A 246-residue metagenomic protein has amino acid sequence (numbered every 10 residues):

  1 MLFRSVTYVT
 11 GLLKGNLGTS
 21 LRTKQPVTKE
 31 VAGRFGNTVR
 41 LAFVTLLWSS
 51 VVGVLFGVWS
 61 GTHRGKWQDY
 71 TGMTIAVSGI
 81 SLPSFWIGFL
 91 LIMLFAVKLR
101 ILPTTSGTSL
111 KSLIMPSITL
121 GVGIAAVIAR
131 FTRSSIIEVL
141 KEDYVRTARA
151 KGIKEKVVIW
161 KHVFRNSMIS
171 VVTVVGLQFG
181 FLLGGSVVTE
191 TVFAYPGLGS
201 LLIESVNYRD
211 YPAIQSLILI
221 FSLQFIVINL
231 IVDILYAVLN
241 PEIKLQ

Functional and structural regions predicted by a protein language model:
M1-V54: An internal, D/E-rich "acidic patch" concept
F3-V6, G18-L21, I87-G88, P103-T105 (+4 more regions): Short, hydrophobic secondary-structure boundary micro-motifs
R4-L17, V27, V31, T71-S78 (+5 more regions): Hydrophobic alpha-helical segments of integral membrane proteins, encompassing both true transmembrane helices
Y8-T10, T74-P103, T119-G123: Membrane-water interface segments at the C-terminal ends of transmembrane alpha-helices in multi-pass inner-membrane
L12, N16, R22, P26 (+6 more regions): Residue-level signal for pocket-adjacent positions within structured domains
K14, I87-G88, I137: Alpha-helical transmembrane segments and their lipid-water interface positions in multi-pass membrane proteins
F35-Q68, G107-Q246: Alpha-helical transmembrane segments of integral membrane proteins, especially multi-pass inner/plasma-membrane
